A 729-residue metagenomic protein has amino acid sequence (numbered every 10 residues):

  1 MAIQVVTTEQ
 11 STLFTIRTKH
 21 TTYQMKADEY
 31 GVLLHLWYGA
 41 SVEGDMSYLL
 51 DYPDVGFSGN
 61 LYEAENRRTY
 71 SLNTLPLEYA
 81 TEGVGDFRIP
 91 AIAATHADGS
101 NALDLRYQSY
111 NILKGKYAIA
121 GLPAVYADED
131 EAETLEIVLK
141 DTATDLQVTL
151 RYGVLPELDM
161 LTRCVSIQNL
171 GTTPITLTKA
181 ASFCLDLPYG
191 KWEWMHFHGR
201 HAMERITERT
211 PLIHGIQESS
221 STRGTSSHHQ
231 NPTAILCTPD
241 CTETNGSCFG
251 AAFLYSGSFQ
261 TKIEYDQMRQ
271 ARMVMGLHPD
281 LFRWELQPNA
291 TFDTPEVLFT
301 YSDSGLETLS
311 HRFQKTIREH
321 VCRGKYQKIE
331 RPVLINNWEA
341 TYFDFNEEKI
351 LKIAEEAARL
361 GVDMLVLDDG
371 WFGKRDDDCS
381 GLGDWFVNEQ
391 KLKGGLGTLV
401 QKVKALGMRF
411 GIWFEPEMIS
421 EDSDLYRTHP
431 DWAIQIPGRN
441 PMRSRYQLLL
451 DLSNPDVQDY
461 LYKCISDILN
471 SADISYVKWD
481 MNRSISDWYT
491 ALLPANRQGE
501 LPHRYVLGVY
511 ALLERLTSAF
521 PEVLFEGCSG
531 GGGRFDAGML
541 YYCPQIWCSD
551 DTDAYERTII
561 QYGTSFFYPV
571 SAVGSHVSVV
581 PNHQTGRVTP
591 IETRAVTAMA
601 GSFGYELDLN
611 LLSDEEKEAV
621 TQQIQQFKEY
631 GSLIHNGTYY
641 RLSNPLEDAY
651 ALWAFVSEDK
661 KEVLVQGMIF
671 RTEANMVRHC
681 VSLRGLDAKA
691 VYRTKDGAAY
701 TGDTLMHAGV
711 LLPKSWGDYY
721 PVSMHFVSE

Functional and structural regions predicted by a protein language model:
V5-T7, S11-K19, Y23, L33-E264 (+2 more regions): Polysaccharide-binding surfaces and accessory modules of carbohydrate-active proteins
H20, E243, N644-D687: Carbohydrate-binding surface patches
H20, V165, N289, I335 (+8 more regions): Conserved, mostly hydrophobic/aromatic
S71-K116, E243-S258, Y301-K325, V362-L367 (+3 more regions): Glycine-rich, aromatic-flanked loop segments that form ligand/cofactor-binding clefts across common enzyme folds
A102-Y107, W284-D303, Y720-V727: Short Pro-Gly-centered flexible turn/kink motifs
Y326-K463, Y476: Aromatic-lined carbohydrate-binding/catalytic grooves of carbohydrate-active enzymes
K393-G395, R427-H429, A433-P590, S602 (+2 more regions): Active-site neighborhood of glycoside hydrolase catalytic domains
R671-E729: C-terminal beta-sandwich/jelly-roll accessory domains of carbohydrate-active enzymes
